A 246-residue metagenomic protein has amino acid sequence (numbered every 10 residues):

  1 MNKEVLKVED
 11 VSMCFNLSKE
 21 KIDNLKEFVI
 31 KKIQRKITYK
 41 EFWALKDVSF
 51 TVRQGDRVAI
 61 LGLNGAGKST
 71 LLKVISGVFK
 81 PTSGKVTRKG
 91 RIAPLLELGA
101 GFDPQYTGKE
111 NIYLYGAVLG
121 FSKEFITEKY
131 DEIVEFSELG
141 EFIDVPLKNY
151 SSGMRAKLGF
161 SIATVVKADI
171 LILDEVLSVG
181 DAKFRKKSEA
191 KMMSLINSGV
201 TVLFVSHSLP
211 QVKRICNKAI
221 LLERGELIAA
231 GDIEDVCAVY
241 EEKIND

Functional and structural regions predicted by a protein language model:
N2-A44, E234-N245: Pre-NBD coupling/linker segments of ABC/ABC-like ATPases
K26-I33, Y113, F125-F142: Conserved ABC ATPase "signature" region
L61-L63: The feature captures the beta-strand-to-loop junction immediately N-terminal to the Walker
S206-H207: H-loop/switch region of ABC-family ATPase nucleotide-binding domains
V212-R214: A short, surface-exposed alpha-helical micro-motif characterized by mixed small hydrophobic and charged/polar residues
R224-G225, Y240: Conserved ABC ATPase "signature" C-loop
A230-G231: ABC ATPase "signature
